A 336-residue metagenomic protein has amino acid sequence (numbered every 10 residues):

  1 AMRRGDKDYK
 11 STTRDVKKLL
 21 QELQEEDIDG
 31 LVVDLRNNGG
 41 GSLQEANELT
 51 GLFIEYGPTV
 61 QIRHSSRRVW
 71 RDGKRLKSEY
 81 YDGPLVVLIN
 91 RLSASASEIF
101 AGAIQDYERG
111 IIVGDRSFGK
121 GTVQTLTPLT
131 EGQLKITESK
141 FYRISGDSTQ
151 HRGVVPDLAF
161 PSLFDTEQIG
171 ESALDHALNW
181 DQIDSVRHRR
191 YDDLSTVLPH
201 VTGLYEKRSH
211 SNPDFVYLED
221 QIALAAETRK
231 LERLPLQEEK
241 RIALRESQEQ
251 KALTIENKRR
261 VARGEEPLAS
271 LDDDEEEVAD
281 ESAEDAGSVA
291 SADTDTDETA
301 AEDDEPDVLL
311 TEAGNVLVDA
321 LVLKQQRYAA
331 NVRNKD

Functional and structural regions predicted by a protein language model:
A1-T130, K140, E302: Cleft-lining beta-strand/loop regions that shape enzyme active-site pockets
S11, D82-G83, K120, R143-I144 (+3 more regions): Intrinsically disordered, low-complexity regions enriched in small/polar residues
L43, F53, I62-R63, G73-K74 (+7 more regions): Alpha-helix boundary/interfacial micro-motifs
R91-A94, G102, R109-H176, W180 (+1 more regions): Acidic, polar loop-rich interaction surfaces within structured domains
T149-A330: Conserved functional hotspot residues or short segments at active or partner-binding sites across diverse domains
N334-D336: Short, solvent-exposed mixed-charge patches
